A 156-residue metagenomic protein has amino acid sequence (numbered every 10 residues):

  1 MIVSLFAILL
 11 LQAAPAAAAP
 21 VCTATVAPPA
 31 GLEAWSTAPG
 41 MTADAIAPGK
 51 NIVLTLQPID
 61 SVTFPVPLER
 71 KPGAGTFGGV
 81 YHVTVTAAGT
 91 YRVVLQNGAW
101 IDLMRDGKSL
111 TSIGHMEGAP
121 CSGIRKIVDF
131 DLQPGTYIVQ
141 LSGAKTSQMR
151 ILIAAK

Functional and structural regions predicted by a protein language model:
M1-L5: Positively charged n-region of N-terminal signal peptides that target proteins for export
F6, L11-P15: N-terminal signal peptide c-region/cleavage motif recognized by signal peptidases
A17-K156: Acidic, Ser/Thr/Pro
